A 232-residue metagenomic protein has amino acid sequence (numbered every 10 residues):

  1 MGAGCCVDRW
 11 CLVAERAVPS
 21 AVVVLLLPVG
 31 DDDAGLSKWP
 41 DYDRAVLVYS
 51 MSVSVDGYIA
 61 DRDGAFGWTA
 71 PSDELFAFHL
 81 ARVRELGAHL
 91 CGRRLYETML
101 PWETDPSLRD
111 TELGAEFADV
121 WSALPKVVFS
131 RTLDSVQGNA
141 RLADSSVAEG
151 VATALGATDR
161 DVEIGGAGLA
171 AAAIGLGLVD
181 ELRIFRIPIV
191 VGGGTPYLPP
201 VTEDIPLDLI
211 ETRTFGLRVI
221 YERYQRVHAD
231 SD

Functional and structural regions predicted by a protein language model:
M1-D232: Enzymes that bind and transform nitrogen-containing heteroaromatic metabolites
